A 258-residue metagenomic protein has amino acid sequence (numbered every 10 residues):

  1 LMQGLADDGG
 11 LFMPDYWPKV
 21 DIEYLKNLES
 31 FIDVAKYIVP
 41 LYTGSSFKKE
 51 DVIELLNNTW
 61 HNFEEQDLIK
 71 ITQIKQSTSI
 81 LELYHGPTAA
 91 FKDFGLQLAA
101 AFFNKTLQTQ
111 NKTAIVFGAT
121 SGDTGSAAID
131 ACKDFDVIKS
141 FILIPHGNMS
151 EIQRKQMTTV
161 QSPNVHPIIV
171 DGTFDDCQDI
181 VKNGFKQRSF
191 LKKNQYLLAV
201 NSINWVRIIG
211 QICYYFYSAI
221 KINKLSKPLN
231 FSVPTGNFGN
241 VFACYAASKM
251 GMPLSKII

Functional and structural regions predicted by a protein language model:
L1-I258: PLP-dependent amino-acid enzyme catalytic core
